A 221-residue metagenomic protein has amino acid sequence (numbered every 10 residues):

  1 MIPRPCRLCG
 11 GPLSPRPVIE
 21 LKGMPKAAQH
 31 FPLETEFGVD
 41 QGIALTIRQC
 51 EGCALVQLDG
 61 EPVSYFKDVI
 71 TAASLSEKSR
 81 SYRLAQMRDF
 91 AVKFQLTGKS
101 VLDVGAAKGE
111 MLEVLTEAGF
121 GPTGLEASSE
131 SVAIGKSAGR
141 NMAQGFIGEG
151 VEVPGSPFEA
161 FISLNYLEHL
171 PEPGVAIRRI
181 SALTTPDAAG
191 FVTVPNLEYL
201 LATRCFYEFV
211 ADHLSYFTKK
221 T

Functional and structural regions predicted by a protein language model:
M1, A85, V175: Short, conserved clusters of charged catalytic residues that mark active-site and nucleotide-handling motifs
M1-K78: N-terminal juxtadomain amphipathic helix that follows a signal peptide/anchor or precedes a small N-terminal auxiliary
P3, A44-I47, L84, S129 (+1 more regions): A generic "functional-site adjacency" signal
F37-Q41, C205, L214: Short Gly/Pro-enriched turn/cap motifs at secondary-structure boundaries
L45-A118, T123: Fe-S ferredoxin-like electron-transfer domains and their immediately adjacent linker/connector regions across
R88-R204, L214-T221: Conserved SAM-binding loop
E208: Conserved histidines in hydrophobic membrane contexts and catalytic metal-binding motifs
